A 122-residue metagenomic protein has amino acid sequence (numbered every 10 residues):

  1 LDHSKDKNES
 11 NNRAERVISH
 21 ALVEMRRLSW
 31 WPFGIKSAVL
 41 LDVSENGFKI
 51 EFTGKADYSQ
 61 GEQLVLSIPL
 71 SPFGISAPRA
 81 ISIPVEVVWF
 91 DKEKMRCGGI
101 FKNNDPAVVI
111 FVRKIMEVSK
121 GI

Functional and structural regions predicted by a protein language model:
L1-E45, E51, M116-I122: N-terminal helix initiation/capping motif
D2-H3, K94-I122: C-terminal output/interaction extensions
V17, P32, Q60-E62, R79 (+1 more regions): Residue-level preference for beta-strand/loop junctions
I18-E24, G54-P72: Short coil-to-beta transition motif at edge beta-strands of beta-rich domains
K36-A38, I81-V88: Short beta-strand-centered aromatic/proline hotspots
E45-N46, F90-M95: Short, conserved beta-turn/loop elements at beta-strand boundaries and strand-helix junctions
E51-K55, K102: A structural micro-motif recognizing beta-strand termini and the immediately following turn/loop segments
S71-S82: Short, Lys/Arg- and Gly-enriched loop/turn segments at beta-strand edges
